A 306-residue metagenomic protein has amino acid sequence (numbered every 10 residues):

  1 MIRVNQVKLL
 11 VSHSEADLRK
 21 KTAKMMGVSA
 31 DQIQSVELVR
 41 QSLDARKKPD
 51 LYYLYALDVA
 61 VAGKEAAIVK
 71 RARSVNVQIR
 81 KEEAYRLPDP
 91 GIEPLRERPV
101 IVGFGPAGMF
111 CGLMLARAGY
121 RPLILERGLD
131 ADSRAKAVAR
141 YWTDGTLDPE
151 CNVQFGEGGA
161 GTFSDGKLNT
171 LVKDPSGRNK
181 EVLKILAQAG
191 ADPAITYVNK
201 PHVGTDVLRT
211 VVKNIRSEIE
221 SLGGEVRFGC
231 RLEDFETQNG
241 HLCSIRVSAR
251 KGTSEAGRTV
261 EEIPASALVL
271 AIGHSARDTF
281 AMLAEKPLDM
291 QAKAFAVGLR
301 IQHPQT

Functional and structural regions predicted by a protein language model:
M1-Y53, L57-I185, A189-T306: Residues forming the flavin
